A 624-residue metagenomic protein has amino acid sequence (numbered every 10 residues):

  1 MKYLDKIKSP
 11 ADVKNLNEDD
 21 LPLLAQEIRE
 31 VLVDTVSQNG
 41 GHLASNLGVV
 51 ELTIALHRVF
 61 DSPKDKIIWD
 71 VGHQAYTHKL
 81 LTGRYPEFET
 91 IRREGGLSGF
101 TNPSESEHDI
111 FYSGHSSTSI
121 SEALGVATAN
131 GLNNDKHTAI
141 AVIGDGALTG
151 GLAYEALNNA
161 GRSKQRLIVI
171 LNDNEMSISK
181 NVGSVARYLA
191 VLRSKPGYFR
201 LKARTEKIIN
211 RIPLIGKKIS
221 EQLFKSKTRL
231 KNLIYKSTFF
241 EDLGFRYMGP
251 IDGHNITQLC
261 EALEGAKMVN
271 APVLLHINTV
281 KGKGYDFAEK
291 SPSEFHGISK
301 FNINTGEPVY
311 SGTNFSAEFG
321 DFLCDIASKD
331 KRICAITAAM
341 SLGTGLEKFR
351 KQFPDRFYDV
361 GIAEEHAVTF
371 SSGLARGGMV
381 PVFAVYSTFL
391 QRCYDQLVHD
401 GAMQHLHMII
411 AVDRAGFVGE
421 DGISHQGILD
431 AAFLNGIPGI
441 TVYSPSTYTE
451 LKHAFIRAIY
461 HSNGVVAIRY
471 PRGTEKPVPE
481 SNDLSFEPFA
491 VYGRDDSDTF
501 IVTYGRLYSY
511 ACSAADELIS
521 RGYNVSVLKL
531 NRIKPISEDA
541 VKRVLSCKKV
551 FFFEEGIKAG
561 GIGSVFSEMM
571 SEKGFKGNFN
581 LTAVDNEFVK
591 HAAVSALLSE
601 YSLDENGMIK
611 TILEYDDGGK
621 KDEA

Functional and structural regions predicted by a protein language model:
M1-L81, E241, F245-Y247, D252-I256 (+1 more regions): N-terminal amphipathic, basic-rich helices that act as targeting or association modules
L4, E175-F319: Long, well-ordered, tryptophan-enriched scaffold segments
H42-S163, R332-I333, T337-A338, L346-E347: Cofactor-binding active-site loop characterized by glycine-rich and histidine/acidic residues
K66, A271, T279-L390, Q396-L406 (+1 more regions): Non-catalytic terminal/interface segments that mediate subunit docking, oligomerization, and allosteric communication
I219-F287, H407-V412, A431-S481, K549 (+1 more regions): Structural signature of the thiamine diphosphate
E261-E264, H296-G297, N314-K329, G345-K351 (+4 more regions): Glycine-/acidic-rich phosphate or pyrophosphate-binding loops and their flanking alpha/beta elements
F301, G306-G312, G419-D421, I440-T441 (+1 more regions): Peripheral docking tails and interdomain loops at the edges of cofactor- or intermediate-handling domains
D359, A515-D516, R521-V544: Generic long, charged, amphipathic alpha-helical segments
